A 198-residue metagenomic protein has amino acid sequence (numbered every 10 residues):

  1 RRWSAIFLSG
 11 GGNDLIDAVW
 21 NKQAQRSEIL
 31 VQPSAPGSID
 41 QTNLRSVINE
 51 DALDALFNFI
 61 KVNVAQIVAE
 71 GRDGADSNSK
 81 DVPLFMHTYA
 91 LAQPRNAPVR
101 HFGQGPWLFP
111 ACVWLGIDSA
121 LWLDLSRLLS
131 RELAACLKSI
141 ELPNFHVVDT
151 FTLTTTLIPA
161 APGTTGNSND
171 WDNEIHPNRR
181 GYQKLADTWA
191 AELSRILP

Functional and structural regions predicted by a protein language model:
R1-A55, A90-V99: Oxyanion-hole/transition-state-stabilizing segment in secreted/luminal serine hydrolases and related acyltransferases
S4-S9, F85-H87, H146-D149: Structural recognition of the beta-strand scaffold that forms the well-ordered cores of secreted hydrolase catalytic
L15-W20, P94-F109, T155-T165: Short acidic/His/Gly/Ser-rich catalytic and metal-binding motifs that mark active-site loops of diverse hydrolases
Q32-R45, T154-D170: Surface-exposed intrinsically disordered loops and tails
T42-G71, S119-C136: Well-ordered, non-membrane alpha-helical segments in soluble/globular domains
L56-L108: Hydrophobic, aromatic-enriched interface-forming segments
R95-D149, Y182: Substrate-gating cap/lid alpha-helix
G166-P198: Histidine-centered active-site loop/cap adjacent to the catalytic His in serine esterases/O-acetyl transfer systems
